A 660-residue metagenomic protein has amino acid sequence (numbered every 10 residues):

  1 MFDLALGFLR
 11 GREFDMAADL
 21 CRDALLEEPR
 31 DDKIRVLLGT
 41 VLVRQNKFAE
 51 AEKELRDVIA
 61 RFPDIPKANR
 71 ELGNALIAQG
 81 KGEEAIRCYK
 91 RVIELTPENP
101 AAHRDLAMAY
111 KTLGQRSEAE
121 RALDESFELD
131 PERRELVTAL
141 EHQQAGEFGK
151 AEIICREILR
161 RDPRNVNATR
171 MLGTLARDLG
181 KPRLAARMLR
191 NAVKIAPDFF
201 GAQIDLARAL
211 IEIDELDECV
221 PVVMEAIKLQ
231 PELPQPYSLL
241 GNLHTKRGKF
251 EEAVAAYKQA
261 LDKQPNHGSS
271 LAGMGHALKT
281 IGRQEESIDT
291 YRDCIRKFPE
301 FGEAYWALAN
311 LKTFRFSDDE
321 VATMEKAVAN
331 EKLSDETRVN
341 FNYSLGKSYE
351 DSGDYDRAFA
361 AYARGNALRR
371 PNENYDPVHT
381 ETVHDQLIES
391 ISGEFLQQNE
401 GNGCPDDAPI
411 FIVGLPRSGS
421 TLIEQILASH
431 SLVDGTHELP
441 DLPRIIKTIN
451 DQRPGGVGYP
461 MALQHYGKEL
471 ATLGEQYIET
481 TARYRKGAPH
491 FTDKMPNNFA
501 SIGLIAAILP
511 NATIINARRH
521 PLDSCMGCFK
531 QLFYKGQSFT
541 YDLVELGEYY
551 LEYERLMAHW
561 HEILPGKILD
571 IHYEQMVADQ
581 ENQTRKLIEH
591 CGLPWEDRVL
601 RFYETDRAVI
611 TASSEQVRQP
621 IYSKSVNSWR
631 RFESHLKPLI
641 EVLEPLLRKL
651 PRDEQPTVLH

Functional and structural regions predicted by a protein language model:
R10, R44, A78, T112 (+8 more regions): Register position in tetratricopeptide repeats
E27, R61, L95, E125-L129 (+8 more regions): Structural marker of alpha-solenoid helical repeat scaffolds
D32-K33, P66-R70, G82, P100-A101 (+8 more regions): Helix-start (N-cap) detector for alpha-helical repeat units in TPR-like alpha-solenoids, especially tetratricopeptide
Y305-A309, V321-K332, E336, F341-P409 (+4 more regions): PAPS-dependent sulfotransferases, especially Golgi type II membrane carbohydrate sulfotransferases
N402-A507: Phosphate-binding active sites in nucleotide-utilizing proteins
